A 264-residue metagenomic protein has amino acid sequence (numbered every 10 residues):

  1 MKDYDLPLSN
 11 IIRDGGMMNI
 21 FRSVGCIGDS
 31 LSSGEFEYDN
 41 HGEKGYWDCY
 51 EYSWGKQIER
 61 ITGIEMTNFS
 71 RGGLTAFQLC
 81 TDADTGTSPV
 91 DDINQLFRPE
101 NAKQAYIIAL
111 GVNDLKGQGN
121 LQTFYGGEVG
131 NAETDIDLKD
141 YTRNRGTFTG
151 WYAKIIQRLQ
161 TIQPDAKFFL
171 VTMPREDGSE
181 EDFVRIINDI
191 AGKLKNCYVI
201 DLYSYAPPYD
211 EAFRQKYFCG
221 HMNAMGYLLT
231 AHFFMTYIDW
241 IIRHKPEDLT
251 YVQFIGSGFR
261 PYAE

Functional and structural regions predicted by a protein language model:
M1-Y50, G55, E59-I61, P99-A102 (+2 more regions): N-terminal secretory targeting modules
S23-I27, S32, M66-S70, Q104-A109 (+2 more regions): Structural recognition of the beta-strand scaffold that forms the well-ordered cores of secreted hydrolase catalytic
E37-N131, D137, S179: Conserved SGNH/GDSL esterase-like catalytic core that processes O-acyl groups on lipids and polysaccharides
W54, D92, W151, I155 (+2 more regions): A general structural detector for well-ordered alpha-helical segments in enzyme core domains, enriched
Q95-L96, K154-I162, D189-I190, Y237: A generic secondary-structure signal
N113, W151-V184: Active-site segments of SGNH/GDSL-like serine hydrolases that catalyze O-acetyl group transfer/hydrolysis on lipids
D137-T147, F218-H221: The substrate-binding groove and active-site-proximal loops of carbohydrate-active enzymes, especially glycoside
M173-E264: Catalytic His-Asp segment of secreted/periplasmic serine-dependent ester chemistry enzymes
